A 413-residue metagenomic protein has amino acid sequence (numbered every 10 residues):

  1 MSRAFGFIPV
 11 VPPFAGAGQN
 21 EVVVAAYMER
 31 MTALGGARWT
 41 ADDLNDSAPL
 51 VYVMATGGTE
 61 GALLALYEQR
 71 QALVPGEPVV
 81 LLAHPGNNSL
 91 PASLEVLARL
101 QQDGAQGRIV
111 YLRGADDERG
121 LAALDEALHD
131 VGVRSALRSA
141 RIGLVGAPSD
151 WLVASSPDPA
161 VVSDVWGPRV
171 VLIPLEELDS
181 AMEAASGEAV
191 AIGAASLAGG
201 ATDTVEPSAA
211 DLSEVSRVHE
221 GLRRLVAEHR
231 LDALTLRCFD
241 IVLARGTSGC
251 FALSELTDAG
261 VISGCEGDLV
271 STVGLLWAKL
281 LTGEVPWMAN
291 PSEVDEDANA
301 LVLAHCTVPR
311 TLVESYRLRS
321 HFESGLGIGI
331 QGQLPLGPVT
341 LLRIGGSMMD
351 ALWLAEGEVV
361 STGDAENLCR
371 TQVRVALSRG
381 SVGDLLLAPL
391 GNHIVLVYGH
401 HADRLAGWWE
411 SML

Functional and structural regions predicted by a protein language model:
M1-T40: N-terminal basic/disordered segments at the start of proteins
S2-P9, A48-V53, P75-A83, G107 (+1 more regions): Hydrophobic beta-strand segments of well-ordered beta-sheets in folded domains
I8-Q19, V53-G58, H84-P85, V145-S149 (+1 more regions): Structural motif
Y27-V96: An N-terminal, globular interaction/scaffold subdomain
E60, S89, S149-L152, D240-R245 (+1 more regions): Flexible loop/turn segments at secondary-structure boundaries
A98-E284: Conserved, well-structured core segments that form the ligand-binding/active-site neighborhood of functional domains
V261-G363: C-terminal catalytic subdomain
G329-L413: Extended hydrophobic packing segments that form well-structured cores
